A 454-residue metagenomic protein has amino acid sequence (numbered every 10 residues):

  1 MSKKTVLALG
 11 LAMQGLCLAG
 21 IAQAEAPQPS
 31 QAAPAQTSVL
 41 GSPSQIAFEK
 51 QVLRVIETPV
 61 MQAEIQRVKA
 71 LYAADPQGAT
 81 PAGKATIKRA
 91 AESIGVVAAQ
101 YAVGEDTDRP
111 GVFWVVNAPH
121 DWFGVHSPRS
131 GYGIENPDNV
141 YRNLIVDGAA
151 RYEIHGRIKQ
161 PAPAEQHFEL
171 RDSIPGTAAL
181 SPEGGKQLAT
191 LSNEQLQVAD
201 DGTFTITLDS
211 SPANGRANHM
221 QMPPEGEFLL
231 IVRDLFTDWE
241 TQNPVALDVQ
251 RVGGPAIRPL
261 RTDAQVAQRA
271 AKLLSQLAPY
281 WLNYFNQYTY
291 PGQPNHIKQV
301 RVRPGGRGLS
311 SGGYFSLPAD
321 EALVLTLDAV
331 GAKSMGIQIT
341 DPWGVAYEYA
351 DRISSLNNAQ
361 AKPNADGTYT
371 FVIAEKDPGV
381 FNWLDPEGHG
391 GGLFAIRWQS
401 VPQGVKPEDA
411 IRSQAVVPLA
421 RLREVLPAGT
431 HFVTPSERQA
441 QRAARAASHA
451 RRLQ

Functional and structural regions predicted by a protein language model:
M1-Q23: Gram-negative bacterial Sec-dependent N-terminal signal peptides
E25-Q454: A compositional/structural signature for long, glycine/proline-rich flexible linkers and loops on extracytoplasmic
